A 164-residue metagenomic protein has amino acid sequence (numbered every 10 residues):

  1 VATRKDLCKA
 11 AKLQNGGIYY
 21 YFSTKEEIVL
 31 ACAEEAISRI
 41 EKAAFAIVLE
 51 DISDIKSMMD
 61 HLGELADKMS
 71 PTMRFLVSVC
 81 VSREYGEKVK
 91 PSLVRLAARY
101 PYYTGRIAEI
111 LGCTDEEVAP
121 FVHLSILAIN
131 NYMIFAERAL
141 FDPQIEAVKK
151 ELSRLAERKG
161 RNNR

Functional and structural regions predicted by a protein language model:
V1-E27, A31: Helix-turn-helix
A10, E27-E50, S57-E64, V94 (+3 more regions): Alpha-helical structural segments
A31, E35, S78, L124-L127: Short, residue-level hotspots on alpha-helical faces of the histone-fold and other alpha-helical interaction modules
I37, E41, F45, G63 (+4 more regions): Short amphipathic alpha-helical interface segments enriched in basic and hydrophobic/aromatic residues, used as
E41, F45-A46, K68-P71, Y85-G112 (+2 more regions): Amphipathic alpha-helical packing segments from all-alpha helical-bundle domains
I47, V77-E84, Y132-A139: Secondary-structure edge/capping motif, primarily at the C-terminal ends of alpha-helices and the immediately following
I55-V81, G86-E87: Helical hydrophobic small-molecule/effector-binding pocket
K56, D60, D115-I126: Short, well-structured alpha-helical segments
